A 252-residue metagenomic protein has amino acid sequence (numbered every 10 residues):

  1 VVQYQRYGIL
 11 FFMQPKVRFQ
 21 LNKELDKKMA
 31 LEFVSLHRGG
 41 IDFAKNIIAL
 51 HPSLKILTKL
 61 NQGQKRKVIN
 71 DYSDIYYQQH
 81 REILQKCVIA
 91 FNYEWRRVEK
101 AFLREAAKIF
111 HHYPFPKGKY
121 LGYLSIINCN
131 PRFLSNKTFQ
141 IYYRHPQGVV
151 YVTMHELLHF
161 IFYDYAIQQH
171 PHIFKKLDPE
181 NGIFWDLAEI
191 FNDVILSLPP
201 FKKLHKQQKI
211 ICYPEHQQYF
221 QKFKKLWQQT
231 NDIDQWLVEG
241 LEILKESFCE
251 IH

Functional and structural regions predicted by a protein language model:
Q3-W95: N-terminal low-structure segments adjacent to metalloprotease catalytic domains across cellular compartments
K23, W95, L124-N128, Y143-Q147 (+1 more regions): Short, flexible loop/turn elements at secondary-structure junctions
Y72-S135, L198-H205: Auxiliary, metal-adjacent structural segments of Zn-dependent hydrolase domains
V98, V150, F184, A188: Hydrophobic (often cysteine-bearing) scaffold residues that line and stabilize catalytic clefts of nucleotide/cofactor
T138-T153: Short pre-active-site segment immediately N-terminal to the catalytic Zn-binding motif
Y151-I167: Active-site recognition of the HExxH zinc-binding catalytic motif
A166, H172-F220: Post-HExxH zinc-binding segment in Zn-dependent metallohydrolases
F201-H252: Long, well-structured alpha-helical subdomains associated with metal-dependent extracellular/ecto-lumenal hydrolases
